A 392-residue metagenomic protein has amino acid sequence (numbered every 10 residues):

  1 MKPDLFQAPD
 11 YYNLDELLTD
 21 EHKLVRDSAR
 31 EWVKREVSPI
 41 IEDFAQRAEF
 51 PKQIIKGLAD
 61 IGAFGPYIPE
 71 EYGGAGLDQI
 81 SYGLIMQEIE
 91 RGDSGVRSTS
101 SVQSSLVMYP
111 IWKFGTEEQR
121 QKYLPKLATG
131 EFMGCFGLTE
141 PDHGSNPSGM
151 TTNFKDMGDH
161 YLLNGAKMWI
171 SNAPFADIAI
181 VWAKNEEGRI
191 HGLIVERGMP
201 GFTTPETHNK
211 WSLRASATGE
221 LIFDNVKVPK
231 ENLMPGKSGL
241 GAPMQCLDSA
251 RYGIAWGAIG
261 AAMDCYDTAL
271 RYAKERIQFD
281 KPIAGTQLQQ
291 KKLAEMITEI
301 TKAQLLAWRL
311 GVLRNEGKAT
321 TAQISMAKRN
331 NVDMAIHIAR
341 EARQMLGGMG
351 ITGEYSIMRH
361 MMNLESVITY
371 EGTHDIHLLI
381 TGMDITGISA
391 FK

Functional and structural regions predicted by a protein language model:
M1-V102, F114-Q119, K126-E131, N146-P147 (+4 more regions): Alpha-helical interface subdomain recognition
G62, M86-E90, A183-N185, V195-P200 (+1 more regions): Short Ser/Thr-interspersed hydrophobic loop/turn segments at strand-loop and sheet-helix junctions that line or gate
S105-K113: Helix-loop "lid/cap" segments that line or gate small-molecule binding pockets
L127, D142-S145, W169-N172, K184 (+1 more regions): Short Gly/Pro-enriched turn/cap motifs at secondary-structure boundaries
G130-L138: A short, Trp-centered hydrophobic/proline-enriched beta-strand micro-motif
G149-M150, G198-P229: Flexible, small-/acidic-enriched active-site or ligand-binding loops
D159-H160, N164-T204: A short core secondary-structure module
D224-A242: Long, acidic (Asp/Glu-rich), low-complexity accessory segments flanking structured domains
